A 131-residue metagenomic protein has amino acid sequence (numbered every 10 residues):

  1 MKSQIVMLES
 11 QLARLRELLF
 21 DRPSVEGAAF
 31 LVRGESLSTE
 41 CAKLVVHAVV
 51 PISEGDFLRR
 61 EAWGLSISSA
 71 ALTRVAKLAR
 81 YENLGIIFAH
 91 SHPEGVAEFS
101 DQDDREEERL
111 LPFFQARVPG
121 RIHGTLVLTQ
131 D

Functional and structural regions predicted by a protein language model:
M1-G85, P93-D131: Conserved beta-strand-loop surface patch within small alpha/beta domains used for substrate/adaptor or ligand engagement
